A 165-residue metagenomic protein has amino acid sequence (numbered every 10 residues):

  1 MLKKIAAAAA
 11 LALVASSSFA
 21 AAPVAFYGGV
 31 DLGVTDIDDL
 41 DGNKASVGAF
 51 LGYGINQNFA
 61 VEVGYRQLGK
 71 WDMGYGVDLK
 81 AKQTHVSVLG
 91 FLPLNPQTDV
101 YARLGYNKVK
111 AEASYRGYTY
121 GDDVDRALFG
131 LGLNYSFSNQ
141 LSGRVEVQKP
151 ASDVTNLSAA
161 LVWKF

Functional and structural regions predicted by a protein language model:
M1-A25: Cleavable N-terminal export/targeting peptides
A21-F165: Gram-negative outer-membrane beta-barrel domains
